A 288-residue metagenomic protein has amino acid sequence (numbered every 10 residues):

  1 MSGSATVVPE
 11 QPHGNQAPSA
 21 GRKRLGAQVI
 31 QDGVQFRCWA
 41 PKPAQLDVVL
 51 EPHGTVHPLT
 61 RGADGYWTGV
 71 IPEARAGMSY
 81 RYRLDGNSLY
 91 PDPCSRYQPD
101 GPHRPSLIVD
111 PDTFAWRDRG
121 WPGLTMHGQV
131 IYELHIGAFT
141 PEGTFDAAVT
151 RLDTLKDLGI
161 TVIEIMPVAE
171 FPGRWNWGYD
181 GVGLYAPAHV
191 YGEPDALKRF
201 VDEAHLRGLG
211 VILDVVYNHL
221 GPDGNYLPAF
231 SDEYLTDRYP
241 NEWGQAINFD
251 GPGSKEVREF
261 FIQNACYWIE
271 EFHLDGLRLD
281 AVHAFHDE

Functional and structural regions predicted by a protein language model:
M1-Q31, Q35, R61-E133, A138-G143 (+1 more regions): The feature marks proteins involved in alpha-glucan
Q35-F36, H57-L59, V149: Hydrophobic/basic alpha-helical segments enriched in Actinobacteria
W39-Q45, R75: Short proline/glycine-enriched turn/loop motifs at strand-loop junctions of beta-rich domains
P43, G54-T55, G69: N-terminal glycine-rich, Lys/His-bearing helix-loop that initiates the first secondary-structure elements of many
L46-V48, Y80: Short beta-strand elements bearing conserved aromatic residues within extracellular beta-rich modules
E51-T55, N87: Change "in extracellular beta-sheet-rich domains … of secreted and cell-surface proteins" to "in beta-sheet-rich domains
P58-R61, A186: Structural signal for conserved beta-strand scaffold positions within catalytic alpha/beta enzyme cores
D100, R119-M126, H135-E288: Substrate-binding/active-site clefts of carbohydrate-active enzymes
